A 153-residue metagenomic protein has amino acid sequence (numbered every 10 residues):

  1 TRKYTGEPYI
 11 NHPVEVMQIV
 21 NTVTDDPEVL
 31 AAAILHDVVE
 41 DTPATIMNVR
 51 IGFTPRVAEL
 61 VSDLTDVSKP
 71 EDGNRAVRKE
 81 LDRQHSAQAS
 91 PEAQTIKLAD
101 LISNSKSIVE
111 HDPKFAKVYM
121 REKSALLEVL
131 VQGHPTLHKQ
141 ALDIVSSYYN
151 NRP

Functional and structural regions predicted by a protein language model:
T1-P153: Active-site helical microenvironments for divalent-metal-assisted chemistry
